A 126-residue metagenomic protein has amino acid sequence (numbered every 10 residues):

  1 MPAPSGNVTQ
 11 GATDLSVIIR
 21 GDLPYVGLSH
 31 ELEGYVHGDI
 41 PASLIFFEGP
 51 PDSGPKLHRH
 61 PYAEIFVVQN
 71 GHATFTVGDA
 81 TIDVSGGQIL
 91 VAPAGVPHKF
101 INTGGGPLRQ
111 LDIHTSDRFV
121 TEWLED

Functional and structural regions predicted by a protein language model:
M1-A42, F46, K56, E122-D126: A short, N-terminal "cap"/entry segment at the start of jelly-roll beta-barrel domains of the cupin/DSBH fold
D39-A42, G49-S53, H72-T74, T81 (+1 more regions): Short, charged/polar surface micro-motifs in flexible loops or helix N-caps
F47-P50, R59-F75: Short, conserved beta-strand element in jelly-roll/cupin
G54-H58, T74, L90, A94-K99: Histidine-centered metal-chelating micro-motifs
I65, H72-T74, T81, P97 (+1 more regions): Structural motif
D79-A94: Short acidic-glycine-tyrosine-enriched beta hairpin
A94-V120: Ligand-binding loop in jelly-roll beta-barrel domains
